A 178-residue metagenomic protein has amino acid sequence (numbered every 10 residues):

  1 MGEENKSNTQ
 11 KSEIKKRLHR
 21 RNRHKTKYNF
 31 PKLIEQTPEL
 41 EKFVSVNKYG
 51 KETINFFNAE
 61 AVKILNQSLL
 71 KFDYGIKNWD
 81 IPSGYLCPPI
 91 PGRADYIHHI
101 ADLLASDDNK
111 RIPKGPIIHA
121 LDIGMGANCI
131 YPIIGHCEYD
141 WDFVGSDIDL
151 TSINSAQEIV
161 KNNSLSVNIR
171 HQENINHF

Functional and structural regions predicted by a protein language model:
M1-C87, D102: N-terminal auxiliary segments of SAM/dcSAM-dependent transferases
L69-D73, P91-H119: Conserved alpha-helix/loop element of class I SAM-dependent methyltransferases that forms part of the SAM/SAH-binding
L86, G92, M125-C129, T151: Gly/Ser/Thr-rich loops at beta-strand to alpha-helix junctions that form or flank small-molecule/cofactor-binding
D102, I133, C137, E158 (+1 more regions): Short, well-ordered alpha-helices that flank and scaffold nucleotide-derived cofactor binding pockets
P113-G126, V144: Conserved class I S-adenosyl-L-methionine
A127-W141: Conserved SAM-binding loop of SAM-dependent methyltransferases across substrates and taxa, primarily the Class I
D142-I148: Conserved SAM-binding motif I beta-strand of class I
I148-F178: S-adenosyl-L-methionine
